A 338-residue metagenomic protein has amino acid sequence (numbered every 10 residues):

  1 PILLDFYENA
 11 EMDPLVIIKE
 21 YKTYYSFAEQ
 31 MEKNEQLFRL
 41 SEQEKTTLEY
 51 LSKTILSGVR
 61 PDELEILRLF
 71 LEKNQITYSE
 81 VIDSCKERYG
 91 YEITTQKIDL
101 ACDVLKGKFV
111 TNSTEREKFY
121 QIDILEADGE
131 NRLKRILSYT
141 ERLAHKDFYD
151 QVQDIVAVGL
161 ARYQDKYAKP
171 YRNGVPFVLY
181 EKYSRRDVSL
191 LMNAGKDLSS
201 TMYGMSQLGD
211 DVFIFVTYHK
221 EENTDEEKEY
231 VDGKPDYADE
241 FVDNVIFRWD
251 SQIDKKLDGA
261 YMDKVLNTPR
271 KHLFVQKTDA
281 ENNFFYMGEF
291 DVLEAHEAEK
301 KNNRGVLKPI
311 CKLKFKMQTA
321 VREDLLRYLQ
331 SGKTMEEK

Functional and structural regions predicted by a protein language model:
P1-S84: Long, largely alpha-helical accessory region at the distal end of helicase-like NTP-driven motors
I2, T23, V59-R60, T94 (+5 more regions): Helix N-terminus capping/helix-initiation residues
Y7-A10, E20, L37-E44, L56-R60 (+6 more regions): Intrinsic-disorder-associated interaction segments
E11-D13, E72-E80, Y218-V231, A280-N283 (+1 more regions): Short, surface-exposed beta-strand/loop "edge" segments at domain boundaries and coil↔beta transitions
Y25, K33, E44-S52, L64-E65 (+1 more regions): Acidic, glycine-rich low-complexity segments with interspersed aromatic residues
E49-T54, L69-E72, S79-D123: Alpha-helical death-domain superfamily interaction modules
T95-Q207: Charge-dense, extended regions
T278-K338: Compact mixed alphabeta submodule
